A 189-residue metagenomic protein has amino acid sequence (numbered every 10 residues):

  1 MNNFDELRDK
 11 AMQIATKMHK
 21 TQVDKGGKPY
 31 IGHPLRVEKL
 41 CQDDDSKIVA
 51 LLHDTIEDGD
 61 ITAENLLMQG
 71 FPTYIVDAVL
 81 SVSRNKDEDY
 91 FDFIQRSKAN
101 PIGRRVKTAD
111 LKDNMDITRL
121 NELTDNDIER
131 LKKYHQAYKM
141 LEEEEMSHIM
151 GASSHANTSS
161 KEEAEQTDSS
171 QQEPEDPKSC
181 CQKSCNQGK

Functional and structural regions predicted by a protein language model:
M1-N157, A164, C180-C181, C185-K189: Active-site helical microenvironments for divalent-metal-assisted chemistry
Q172: Cationic, low-complexity basic patches in intrinsically disordered or flexible, solvent-exposed regions
D176: Intrinsically disordered, low-complexity terminal tails/loops enriched in metal-binding residues
